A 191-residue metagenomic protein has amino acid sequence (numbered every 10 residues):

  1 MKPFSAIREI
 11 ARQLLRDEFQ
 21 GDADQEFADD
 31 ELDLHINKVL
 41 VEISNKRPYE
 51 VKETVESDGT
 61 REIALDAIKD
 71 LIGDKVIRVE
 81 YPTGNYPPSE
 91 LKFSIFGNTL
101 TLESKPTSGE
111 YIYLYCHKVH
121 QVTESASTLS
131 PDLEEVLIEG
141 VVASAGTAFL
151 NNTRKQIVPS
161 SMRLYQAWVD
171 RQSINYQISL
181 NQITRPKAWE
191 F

Functional and structural regions predicted by a protein language model:
M1-Q13, D30-L34, K38-S44, P88-F191: Internal mixed-charge
F19, D24-E62: N-terminal interaction modules that seed assembly of large macromolecular complexes
R47, T54-S57, K69-L71, S94 (+1 more regions): A generic structural signal for short, solvent-exposed coil/turn residues that cap or connect secondary-structure
K52-A64, R78-E80, K92-S94, T99-T101 (+1 more regions): Ser/Thr- (and often Asn-) enriched beta-sheet segments in non-cytosolic proteins
V55-K69, T123-P131: Surface-exposed ligand/attachment interfaces on beta-rich extracellular proteins
D66-G84: Solvent-exposed beta-hairpin/edge-strand motifs
